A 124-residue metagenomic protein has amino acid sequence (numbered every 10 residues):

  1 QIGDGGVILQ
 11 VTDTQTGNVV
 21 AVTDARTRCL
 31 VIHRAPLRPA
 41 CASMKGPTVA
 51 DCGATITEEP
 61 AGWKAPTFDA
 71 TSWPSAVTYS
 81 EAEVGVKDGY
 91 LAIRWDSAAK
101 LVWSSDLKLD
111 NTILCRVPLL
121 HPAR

Functional and structural regions predicted by a protein language model:
Q1-R124: Accessory carbohydrate-binding/adhesion or oligomerization-edge regions at the termini of glycan-active proteins
